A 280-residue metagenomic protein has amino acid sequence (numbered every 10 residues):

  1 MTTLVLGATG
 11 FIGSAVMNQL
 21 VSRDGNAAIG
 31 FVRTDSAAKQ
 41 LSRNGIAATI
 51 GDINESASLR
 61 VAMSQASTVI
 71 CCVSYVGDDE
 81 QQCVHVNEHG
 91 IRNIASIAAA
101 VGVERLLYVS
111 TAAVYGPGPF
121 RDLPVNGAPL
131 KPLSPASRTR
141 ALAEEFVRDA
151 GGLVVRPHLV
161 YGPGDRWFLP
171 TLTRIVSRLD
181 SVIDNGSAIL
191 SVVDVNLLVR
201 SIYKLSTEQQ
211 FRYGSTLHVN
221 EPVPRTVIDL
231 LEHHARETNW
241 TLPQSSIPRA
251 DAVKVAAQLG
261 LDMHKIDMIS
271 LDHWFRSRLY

Functional and structural regions predicted by a protein language model:
T3-R23: N-terminal Rossmann NAD(P)H-binding glycine-rich loop of SDR-like oxidoreductase domains
S36-H89, N93, I97, V114-P117: NAD(P)H-binding glycine-rich loop region in Rossmannoid oxidoreductase-like domains and their noncatalytic homologs
R92-P135: Conserved Rossmann-fold NAD(P)-dependent oxidoreductase catalytic core, especially the SDR/UDP-sugar
G116, L153-T171: Flexible, glycine-rich beta-alpha linker
K131-V155: Active-site Tyr-X1-5-Lys
R166-T171, D184-T207, G214-H218: Substrate-positioning beta->alpha
S201-K265, S277: Mid/C-terminal beta-alpha module of Rossmann-like enzyme folds, strongest in SDR-family dehydrogenases/epimerases
